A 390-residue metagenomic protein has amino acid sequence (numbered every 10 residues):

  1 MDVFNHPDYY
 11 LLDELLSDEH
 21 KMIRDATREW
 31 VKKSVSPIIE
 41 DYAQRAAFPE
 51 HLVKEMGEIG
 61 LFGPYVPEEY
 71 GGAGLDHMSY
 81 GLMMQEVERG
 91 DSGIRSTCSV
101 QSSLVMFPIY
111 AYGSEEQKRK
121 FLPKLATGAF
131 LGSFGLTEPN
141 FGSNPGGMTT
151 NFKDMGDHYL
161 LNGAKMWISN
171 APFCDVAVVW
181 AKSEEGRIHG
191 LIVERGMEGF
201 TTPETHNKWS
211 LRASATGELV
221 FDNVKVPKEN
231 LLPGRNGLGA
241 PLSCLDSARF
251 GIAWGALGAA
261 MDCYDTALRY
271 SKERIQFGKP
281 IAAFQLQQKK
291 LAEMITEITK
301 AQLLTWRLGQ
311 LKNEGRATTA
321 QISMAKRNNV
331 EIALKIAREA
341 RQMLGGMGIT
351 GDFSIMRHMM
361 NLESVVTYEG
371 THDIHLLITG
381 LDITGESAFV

Functional and structural regions predicted by a protein language model:
M1-V100, Y112-Q117, K124-A129, N144-P145 (+3 more regions): Alpha-helical interface subdomain recognition
G60, M84-E88, A181-E184, V193-E198 (+1 more regions): Short Ser/Thr-interspersed hydrophobic loop/turn segments at strand-loop and sheet-helix junctions that line or gate
L75-D76, N144-G146, N170-C174, R212-S214 (+1 more regions): Short glycine/proline-enriched turns and hinge-like loops at secondary-structure junctions
L125, N140-S143, W167-N170, K182 (+1 more regions): Short Gly/Pro-enriched turn/cap motifs at secondary-structure boundaries
G128-L136: A short, Trp-centered hydrophobic/proline-enriched beta-strand micro-motif
G147-T149, G196-P227: Flexible, small-/acidic-enriched active-site or ligand-binding loops
D157-H158, N162-T202: A short core secondary-structure module
G217-S243: A short, charged helix-loop
